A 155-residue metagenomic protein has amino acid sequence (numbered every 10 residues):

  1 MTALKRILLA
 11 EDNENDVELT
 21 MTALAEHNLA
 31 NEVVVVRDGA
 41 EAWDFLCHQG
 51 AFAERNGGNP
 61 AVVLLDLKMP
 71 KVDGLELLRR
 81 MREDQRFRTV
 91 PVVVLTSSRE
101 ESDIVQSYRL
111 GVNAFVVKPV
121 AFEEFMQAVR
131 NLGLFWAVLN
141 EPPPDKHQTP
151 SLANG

Functional and structural regions predicted by a protein language model:
K5-N15, T20-A25, V33-V34, V63: Conserved acidic segment of CheY-like receiver
L19-T22, V34-V62: Acidic, metal-coordinating helix/loop segments flanking the phosphotransfer/catalytic sites of two-component signaling
E41, V120-G133, E141-H147: C-terminal output helix
L67-M69: Receiver (REC) domain active-site loop signature in two-component systems and cognate sites in sensor histidine kinases
K71-V72, M81: Hydrophobic residue at a beta-alpha junction that N-caps the helix immediately following a catalytic beta-strand/loop
N113: Short, glycine/charged-rich "phosphate-handling" switch motifs in NTP-dependent and phosphotransfer domains
